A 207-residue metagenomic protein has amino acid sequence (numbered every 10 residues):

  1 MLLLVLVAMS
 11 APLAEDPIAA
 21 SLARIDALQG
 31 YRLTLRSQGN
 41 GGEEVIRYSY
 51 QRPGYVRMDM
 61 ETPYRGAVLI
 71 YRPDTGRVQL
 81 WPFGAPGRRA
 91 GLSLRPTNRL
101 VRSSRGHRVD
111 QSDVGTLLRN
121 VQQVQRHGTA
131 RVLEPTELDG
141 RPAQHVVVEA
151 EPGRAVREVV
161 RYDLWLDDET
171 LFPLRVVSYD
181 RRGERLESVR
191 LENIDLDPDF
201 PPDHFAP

Functional and structural regions predicted by a protein language model:
M1-S10: Sec-dependent N-terminal signal peptides
L13-G84: N-terminal mature ectodomain segment of secretory-pathway/periplasmic proteins
A23-D26, Q111-Q125: Short, solvent-exposed helix-to-loop capping segments enriched in aromatics
V45-S49, V68-D74, G87-R102, S188-L191: Short amphipathic beta-strand/extended segments with alternating polar/hydrophobic composition
R57, E61-L69, R77-Q79, Q125-P207: Gly/Pro-enriched, hydrophobic low-complexity segments that function as extracytoplasmic propeptides/linkers
Q79-T116: Acidic/charged, solvent-exposed loop-and-adjacent secondary-structure segments enriched in E/D, K/R, S/T, and G/P
V109-S112, L118, V159-L164: Glycine-rich, flexible loop segments associated with nucleotide phosphate handling
